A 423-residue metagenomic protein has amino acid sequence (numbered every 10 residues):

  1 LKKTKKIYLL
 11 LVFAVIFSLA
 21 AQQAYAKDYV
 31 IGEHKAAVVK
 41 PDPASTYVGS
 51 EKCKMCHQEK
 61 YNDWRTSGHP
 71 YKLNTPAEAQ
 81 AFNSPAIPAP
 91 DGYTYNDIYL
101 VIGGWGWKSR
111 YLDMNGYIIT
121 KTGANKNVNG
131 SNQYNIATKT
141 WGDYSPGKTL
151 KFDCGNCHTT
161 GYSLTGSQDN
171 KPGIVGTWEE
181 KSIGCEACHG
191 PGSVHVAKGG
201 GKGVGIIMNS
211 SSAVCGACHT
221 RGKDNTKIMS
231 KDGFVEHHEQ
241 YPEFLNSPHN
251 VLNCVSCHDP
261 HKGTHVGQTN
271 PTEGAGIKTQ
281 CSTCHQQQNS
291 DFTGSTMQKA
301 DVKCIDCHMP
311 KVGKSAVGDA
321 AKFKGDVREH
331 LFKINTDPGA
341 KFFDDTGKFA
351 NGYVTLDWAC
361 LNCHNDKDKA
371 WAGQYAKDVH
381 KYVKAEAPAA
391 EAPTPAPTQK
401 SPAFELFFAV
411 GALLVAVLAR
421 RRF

Functional and structural regions predicted by a protein language model:
L1-T4, N335: N-terminal secretory signal peptides that target proteins for export/translocation
K6-L9, Q399-A409: Short, hydrophobic alpha-helical membrane anchors of single-pass surface/secreted proteins
Y8-L11, L19-V48, K54-P146: Extracytoplasmic c-type cytochrome modules immediately beyond a signal peptide or single-pass transmembrane anchor
A14-Q22, L414-L418: Hydrophobic h-region of N-terminal signal peptides that target proteins for export in Gram-negative bacteria
E59-Y71, N127-K148, F152-A390: Inter-heme linker and motif-flanking segments adjacent to c-type heme-binding CXXCH motifs in c-type cytochromes
P388-Q399: C-terminal low-complexity, Ser/Thr- and acidic/Pro-rich disordered "stalk" regions positioned immediately N-terminal
F404-R421: A cross-kingdom C-terminal cell-surface attachment/processing module
